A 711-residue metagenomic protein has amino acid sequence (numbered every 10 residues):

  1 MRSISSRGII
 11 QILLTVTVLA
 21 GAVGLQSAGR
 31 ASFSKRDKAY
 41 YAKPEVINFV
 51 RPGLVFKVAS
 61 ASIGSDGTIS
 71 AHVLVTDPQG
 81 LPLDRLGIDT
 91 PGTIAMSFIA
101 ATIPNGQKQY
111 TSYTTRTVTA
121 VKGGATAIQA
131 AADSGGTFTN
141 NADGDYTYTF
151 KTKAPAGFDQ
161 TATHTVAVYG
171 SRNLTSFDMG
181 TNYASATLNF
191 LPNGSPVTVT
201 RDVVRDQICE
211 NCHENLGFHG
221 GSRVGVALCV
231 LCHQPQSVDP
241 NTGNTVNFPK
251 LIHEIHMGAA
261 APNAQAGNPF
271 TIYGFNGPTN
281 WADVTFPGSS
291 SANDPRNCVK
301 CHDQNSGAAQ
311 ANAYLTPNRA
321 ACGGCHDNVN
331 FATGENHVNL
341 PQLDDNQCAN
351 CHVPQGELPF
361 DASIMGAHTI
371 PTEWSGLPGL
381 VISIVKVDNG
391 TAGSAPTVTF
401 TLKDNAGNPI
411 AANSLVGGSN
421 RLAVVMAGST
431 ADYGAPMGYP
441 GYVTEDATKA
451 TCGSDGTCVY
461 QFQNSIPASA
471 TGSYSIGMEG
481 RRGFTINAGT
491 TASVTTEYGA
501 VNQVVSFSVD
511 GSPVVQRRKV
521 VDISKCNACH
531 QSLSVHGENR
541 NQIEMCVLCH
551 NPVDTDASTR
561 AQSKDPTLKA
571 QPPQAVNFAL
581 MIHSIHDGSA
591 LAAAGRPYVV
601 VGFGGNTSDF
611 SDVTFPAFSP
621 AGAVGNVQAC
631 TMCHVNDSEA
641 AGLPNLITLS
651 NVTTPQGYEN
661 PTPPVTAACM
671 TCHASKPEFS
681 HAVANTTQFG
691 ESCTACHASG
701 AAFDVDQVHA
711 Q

Functional and structural regions predicted by a protein language model:
S5-Q11, G21-Q26, H219, D283-F286 (+7 more regions): Long, contiguous interaction/targeting segments characteristic of exported/extracellular or secretory-pathway proteins
I12-V16: Sec-dependent N-terminal signal peptides
Q26-F49, Q342-G376: A eukaryote-biased signal for short, well-structured alpha-helical docking elements
K43-G64, T369-T391: Low-complexity, acidic Ser/Thr/Pro/Gly-rich terminal tails and inter-domain linkers that flank the onset of structured
G67-T316, T391-T666, A674-P677: Extended surface/linker regions that mediate inter-domain or inter-protein docking in multi-component redox
A710-Q711: Short, solvent-exposed mixed-charge patches
